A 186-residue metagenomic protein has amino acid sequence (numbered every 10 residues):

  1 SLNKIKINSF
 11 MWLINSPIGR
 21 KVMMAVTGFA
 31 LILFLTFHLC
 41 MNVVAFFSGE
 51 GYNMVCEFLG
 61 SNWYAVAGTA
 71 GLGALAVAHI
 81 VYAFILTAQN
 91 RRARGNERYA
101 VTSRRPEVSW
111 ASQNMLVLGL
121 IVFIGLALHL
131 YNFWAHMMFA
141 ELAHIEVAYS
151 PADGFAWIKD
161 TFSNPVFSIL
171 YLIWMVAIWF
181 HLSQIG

Functional and structural regions predicted by a protein language model:
L2-G186: Membrane-embedded alpha-helical bundles that constitute the cytochrome b-like, heme-associated redox core of multi-pass
